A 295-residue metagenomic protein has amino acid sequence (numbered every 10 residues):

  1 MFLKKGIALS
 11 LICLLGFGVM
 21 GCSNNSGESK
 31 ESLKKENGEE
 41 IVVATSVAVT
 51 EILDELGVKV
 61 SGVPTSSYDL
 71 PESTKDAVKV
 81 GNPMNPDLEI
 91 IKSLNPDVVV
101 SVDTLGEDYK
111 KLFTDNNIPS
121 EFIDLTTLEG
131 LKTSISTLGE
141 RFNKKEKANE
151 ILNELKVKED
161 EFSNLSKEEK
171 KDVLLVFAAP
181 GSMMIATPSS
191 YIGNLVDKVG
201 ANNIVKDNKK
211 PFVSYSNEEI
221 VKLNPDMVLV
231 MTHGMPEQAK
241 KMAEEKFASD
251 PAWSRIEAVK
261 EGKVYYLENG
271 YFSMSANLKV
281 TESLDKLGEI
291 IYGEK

Functional and structural regions predicted by a protein language model:
G18-G21: C-terminal motif of bacterial Sec signal peptides marking the signal peptidase cleavage site
S23-S26: Bacterial signal peptide processing site
K35-L56, K147-V199: Basic- and aromatic-lined ligand-binding clefts that recognize polyanionic substrates
E40-I41, K132-F142, N149, N153 (+2 more regions): Structured C-terminal subdomain patch of bacterial secreted/periplasmic proteins
A44-L94, V98, D103: A short, structured surface patch at a secondary-structure boundary
S66-L70, M184-V213: Alpha-helical, coiled-coil/dimerization segments enriched in small aliphatic residues
L88-S101, I118, N217-V230: Proline-aspartate-enriched helix->loop->beta-strand connector
I123-T137, L174-Y191, P236-Q238: Extracytoplasmic ligand-binding site segments that recognize negatively charged/polar headgroups
